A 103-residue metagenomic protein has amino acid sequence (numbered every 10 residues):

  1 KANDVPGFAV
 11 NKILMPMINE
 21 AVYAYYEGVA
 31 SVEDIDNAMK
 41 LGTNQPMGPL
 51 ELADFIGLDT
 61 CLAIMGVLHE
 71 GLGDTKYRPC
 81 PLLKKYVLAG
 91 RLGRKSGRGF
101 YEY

Functional and structural regions predicted by a protein language model:
K1-F8, V22-E27, S31-Y103: NAD(P)-dependent Rossmann-like dehydrogenase/reductase catalytic/cofactor-binding core
L14-I18: Structural/interface elements that position substrates and couple domains in central-metabolism enzymes
